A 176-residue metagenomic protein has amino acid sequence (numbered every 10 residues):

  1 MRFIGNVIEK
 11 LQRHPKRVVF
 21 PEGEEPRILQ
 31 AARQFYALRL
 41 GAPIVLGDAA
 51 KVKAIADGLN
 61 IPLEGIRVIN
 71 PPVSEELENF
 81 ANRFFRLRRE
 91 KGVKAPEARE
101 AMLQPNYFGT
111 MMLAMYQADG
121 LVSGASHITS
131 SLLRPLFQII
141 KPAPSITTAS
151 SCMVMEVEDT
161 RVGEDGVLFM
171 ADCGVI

Functional and structural regions predicted by a protein language model:
M1-I176: Anion-binding alpha/beta catalytic cores of soluble intermediary-metabolism enzymes, centered on
